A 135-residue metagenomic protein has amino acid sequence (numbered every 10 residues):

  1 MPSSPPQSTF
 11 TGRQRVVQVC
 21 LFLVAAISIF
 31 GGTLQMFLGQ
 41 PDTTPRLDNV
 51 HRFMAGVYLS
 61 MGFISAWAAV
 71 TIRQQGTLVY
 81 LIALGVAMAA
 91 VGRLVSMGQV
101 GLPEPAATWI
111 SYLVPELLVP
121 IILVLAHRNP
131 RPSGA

Functional and structural regions predicted by a protein language model:
M1-R13: Short, Lys/Arg-rich, polar N-terminal cytosolic tail immediately upstream of the first transmembrane signal-anchor
F10, I64-L78: Juxtamembrane helix-break-helix junctions at the cytosolic face of small multi-pass alpha-helical membrane proteins
F10-V19, L23-D48: Membrane-helix boundary elements
Q18-A25, A55-Y58, V79, A83-V86 (+3 more regions): Residues within membrane-spanning alpha-helices of integral membrane proteins, especially the hydrophobic core/packing
A26-G31, D48-A69, L84-M88: Core segments of alpha-helical transmembrane spans in multipass integral membrane proteins
G32-T33, S65-W67, R93-V95, I121: Alpha-helical transmembrane segments of multipass membrane proteins
A69, V91-S111, R128: Membrane-helix boundary connector in multi-pass membrane proteins
L117-A135: Membrane-water interface at the C-terminal end of transmembrane alpha helices
